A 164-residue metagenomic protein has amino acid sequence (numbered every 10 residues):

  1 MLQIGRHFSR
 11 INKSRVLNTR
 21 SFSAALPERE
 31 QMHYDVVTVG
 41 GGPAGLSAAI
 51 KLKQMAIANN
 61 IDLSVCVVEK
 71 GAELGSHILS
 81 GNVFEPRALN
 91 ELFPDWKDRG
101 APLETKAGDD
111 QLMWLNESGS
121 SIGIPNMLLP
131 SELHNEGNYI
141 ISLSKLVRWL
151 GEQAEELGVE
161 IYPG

Functional and structural regions predicted by a protein language model:
M1-M32: N-terminal mitochondrial targeting presequence
H33-C66: N-terminal Rossmann-like FAD-binding beta1-loop-alpha1 element of flavoenzymes
G45, N82-E85, T105, Y139 (+2 more regions): Generic structural signal for well-ordered, non-membrane alpha-helical segments in soluble metabolic enzymes
A56, G158-V159: Secondary-structure transition into beta-strands, especially the periplasmic turns and strand N-termini that construct
D62-G119: N-terminal FAD cofactor-binding segment of flavoenzymes
G123-M127: Low-complexity, highly charged intrinsically disordered N-terminal segments that act as targeting/localization
E132-E156, Y162: Short beta-strand to alpha-helix junction loop
